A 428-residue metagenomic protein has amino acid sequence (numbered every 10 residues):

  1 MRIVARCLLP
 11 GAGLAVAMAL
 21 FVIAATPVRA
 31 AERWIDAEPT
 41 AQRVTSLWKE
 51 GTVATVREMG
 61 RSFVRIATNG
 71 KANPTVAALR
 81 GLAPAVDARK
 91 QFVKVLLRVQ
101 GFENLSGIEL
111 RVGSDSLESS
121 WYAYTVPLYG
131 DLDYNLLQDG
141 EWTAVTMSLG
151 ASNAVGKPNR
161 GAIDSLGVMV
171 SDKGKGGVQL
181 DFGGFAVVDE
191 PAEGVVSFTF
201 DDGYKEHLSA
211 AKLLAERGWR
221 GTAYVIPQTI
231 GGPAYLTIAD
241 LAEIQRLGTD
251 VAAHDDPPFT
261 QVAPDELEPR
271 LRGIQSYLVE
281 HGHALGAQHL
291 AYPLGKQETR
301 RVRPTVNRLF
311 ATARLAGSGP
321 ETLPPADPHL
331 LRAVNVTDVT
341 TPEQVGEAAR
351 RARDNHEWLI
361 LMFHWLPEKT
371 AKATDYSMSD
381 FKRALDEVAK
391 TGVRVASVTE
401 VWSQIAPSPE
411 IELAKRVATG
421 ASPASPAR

Functional and structural regions predicted by a protein language model:
P10-A24: Bacterial N-terminal signal peptides
A30-E50, V417-T419, S425: Extracellular carbohydrate-recognition regions
T52-T75: Short carbohydrate-recognition loop motifs
N69-A154: Extracellular ligand-binding interfaces
V93-V95, A144-Q179: Extracellular beta-strand ligand-recognition surfaces/modules
M169-A210: Extracellular polysaccharide-targeting segments
G177, D181-D189, E216, Y224 (+5 more regions): C-terminal domain-boundary segment and adjacent tail
G194-V196, A210, A215-A311, G317-L331 (+2 more regions): Metal-dependent polysaccharide deacetylase catalytic core of the NodB/CE4 family, i.e., the active-site-bearing domain
